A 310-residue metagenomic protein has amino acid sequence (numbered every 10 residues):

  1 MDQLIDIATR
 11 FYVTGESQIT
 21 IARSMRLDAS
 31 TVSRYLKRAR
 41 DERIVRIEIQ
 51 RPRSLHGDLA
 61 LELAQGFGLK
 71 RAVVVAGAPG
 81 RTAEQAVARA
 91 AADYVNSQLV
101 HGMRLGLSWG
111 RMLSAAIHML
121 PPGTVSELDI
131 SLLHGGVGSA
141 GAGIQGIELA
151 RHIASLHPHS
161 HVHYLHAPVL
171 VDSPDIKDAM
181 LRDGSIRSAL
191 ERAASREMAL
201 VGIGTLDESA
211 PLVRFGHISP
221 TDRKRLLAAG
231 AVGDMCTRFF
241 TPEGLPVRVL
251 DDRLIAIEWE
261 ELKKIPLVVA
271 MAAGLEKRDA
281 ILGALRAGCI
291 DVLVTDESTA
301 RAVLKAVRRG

Functional and structural regions predicted by a protein language model:
D2-A8, Y12-I21, R26, R34-K37 (+2 more regions): Conserved phosphate- and dinucleotide-binding cores of soluble alpha/beta proteins, encompassing both enzyme active
I7, V87-V95, A116, A189 (+1 more regions): Generic hydrophobic alpha-helical segments
M25-R26, M103-W109: A short, small-residue-rich loop immediately preceding and capping a beta-strand
R34-R104, H118-E127, G138-I144, L149 (+1 more regions): HTH-adjacent hinge/linker in prokaryotic transcriptional regulators
V75-G77, L133, L165-A167: Conserved beta-strand termini and adjacent loop/short-helix elements that scaffold enzyme active sites in alpha/beta
L107, I130-L132, Y164, A270: Structural beta-sheet core signal
L107-M112, A273: Glycine-rich beta-strand-to-loop/alpha-helix junction loops that act as flexible
M112-V125, P211-T221: Short Gly/Thr/Asp-enriched flexible loops that form oxyanion-binding sites at enzyme active sites
